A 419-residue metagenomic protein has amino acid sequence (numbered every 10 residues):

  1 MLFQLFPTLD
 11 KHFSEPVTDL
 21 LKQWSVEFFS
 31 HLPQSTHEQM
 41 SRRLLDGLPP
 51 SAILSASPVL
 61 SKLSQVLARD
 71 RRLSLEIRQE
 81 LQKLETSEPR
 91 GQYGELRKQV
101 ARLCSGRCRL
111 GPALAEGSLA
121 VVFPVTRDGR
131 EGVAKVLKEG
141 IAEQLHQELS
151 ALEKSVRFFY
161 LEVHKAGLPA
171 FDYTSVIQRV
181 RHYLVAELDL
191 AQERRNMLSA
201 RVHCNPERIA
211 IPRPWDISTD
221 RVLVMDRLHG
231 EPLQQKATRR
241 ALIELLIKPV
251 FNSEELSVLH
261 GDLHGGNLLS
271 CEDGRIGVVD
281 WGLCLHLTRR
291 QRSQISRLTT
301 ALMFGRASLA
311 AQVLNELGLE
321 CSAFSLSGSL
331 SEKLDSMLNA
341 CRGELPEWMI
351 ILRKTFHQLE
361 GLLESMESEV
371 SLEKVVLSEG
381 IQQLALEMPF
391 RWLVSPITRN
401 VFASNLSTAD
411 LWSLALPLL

Functional and structural regions predicted by a protein language model:
M1-F251, S257-H260, S270-L419: Broad phosphate/nucleotide-binding scaffolds in NTP-utilizing and phosphate-metabolizing enzymes
L263-G265: Hydrophobic HxD+1 residue recognition
